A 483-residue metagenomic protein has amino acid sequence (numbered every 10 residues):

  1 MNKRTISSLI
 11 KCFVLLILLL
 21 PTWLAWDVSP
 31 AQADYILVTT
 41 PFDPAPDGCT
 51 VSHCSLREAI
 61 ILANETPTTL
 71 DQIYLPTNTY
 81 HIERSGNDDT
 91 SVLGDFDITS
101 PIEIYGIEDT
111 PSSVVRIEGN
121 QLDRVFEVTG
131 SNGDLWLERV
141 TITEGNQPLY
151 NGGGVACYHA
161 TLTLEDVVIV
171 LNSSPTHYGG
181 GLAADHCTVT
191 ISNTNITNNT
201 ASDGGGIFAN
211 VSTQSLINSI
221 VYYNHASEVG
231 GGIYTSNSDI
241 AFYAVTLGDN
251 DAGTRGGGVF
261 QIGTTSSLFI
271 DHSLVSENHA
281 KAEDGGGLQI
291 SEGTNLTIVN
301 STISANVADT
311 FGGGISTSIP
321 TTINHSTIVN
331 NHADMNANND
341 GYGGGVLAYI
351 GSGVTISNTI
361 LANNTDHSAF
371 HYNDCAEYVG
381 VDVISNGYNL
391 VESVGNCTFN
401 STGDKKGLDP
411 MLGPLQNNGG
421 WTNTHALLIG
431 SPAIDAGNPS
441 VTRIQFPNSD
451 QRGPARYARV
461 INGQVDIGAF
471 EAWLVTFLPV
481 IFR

Functional and structural regions predicted by a protein language model:
N2-V14: Bacterial N-terminal signal peptides that target proteins for export
C12-A25: Bacterial N-terminal signal peptides
W26-N151, C157-H159, T163-E165, N339-D340 (+1 more regions): N-terminal, post-signal-peptide segments of secreted/periplasmic proteins
Q72, T161-D166, A184-I196, I207-Y223 (+5 more regions): Predominantly extracellular beta-rich ligand-binding scaffolds that present long acidic/polar faces for carbohydrate
D123-V125, G152, G179, G204 (+5 more regions): Conserved positions at the start
Q147, V168-V170, S174: Leucine-rich, hydrophobic repeat-scaffold detector
P479: Conserved functional hotspot residues at active sites or interaction interfaces
F482-R483: Short, solvent-exposed mixed-charge patches
